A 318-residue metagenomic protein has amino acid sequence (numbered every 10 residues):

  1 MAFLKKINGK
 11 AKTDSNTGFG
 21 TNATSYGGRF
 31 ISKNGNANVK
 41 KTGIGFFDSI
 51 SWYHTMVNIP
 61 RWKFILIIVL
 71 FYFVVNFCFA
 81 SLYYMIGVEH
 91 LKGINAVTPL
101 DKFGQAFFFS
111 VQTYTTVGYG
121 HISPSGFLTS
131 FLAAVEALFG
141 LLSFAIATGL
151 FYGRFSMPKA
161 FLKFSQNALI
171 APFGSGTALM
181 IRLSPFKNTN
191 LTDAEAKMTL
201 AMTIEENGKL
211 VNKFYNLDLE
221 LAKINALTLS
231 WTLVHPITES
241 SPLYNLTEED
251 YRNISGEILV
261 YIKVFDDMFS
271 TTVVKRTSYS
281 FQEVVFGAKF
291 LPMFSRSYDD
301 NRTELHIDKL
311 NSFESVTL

Functional and structural regions predicted by a protein language model:
M1-V39: Short, non-transmembrane cytosolic segments of multipass membrane proteins
T24-S25, F46-I65: Cytosolic juxtamembrane amphipathic/interface segments immediately preceding and feeding into a transmembrane helix
F71-F79, Y83, G140, F144 (+1 more regions): Alpha-helical transmembrane segments of multipass membrane proteins
V74-A106: Outer-pore turret/helix-boundary of cation channels
N95-F161: Pore domain of cation channels
I146-K213: Canonical alpha-helical transmembrane segment with a positive-inside/aromatic-interface signature
V211-R252, D266-F269: Extended, solvent-exposed segments with strong compositional bias
M268-L318: Acidic, serine/threonine- and proline-rich intrinsically disordered appendage/tail regions
